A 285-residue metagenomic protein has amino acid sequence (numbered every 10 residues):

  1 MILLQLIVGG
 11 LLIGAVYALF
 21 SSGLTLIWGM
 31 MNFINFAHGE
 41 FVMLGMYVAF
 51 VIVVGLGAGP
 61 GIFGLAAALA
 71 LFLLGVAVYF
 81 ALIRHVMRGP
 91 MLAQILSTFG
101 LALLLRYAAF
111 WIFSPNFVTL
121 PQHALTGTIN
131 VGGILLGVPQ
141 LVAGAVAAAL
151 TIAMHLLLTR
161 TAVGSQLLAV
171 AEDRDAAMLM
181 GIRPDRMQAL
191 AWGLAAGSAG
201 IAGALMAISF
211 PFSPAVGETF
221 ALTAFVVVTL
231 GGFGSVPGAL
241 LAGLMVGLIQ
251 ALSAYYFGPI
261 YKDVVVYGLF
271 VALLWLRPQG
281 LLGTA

Functional and structural regions predicted by a protein language model:
M1-L19, V48, G59-F63, G89-L96 (+4 more regions): Membrane-interfacial amphipathic/re-entrant helices at transmembrane-helix boundaries
M1-V16, L157-G164, Q188-L230, G234 (+1 more regions): Inter-helical junctions in multi-pass inner-membrane proteins, predominant in energy-converting antiporter-like
L3-V54, A81-G89, A93, L190 (+1 more regions): Single transmembrane alpha-helix segments in multi-pass membrane proteins
I7, E40-L44, P60-L69, I95-S97 (+5 more regions): Hydrophobic alpha-helical transmembrane segments
I13, V131, L135-F212, V236-A242: Helix-loop-helix "hairpin" substructures at the membrane interface of multi-pass membrane proteins
G57-L101, A108, L241-V246, R277-P278: Alpha-helical transmembrane segments within multi-pass membrane transporters and channels
H85-V86, P90-R160, M187-L190, L252 (+3 more regions): Transmembrane helix-bundle core of multi-pass membrane transporters and related energy-transducing complexes
I112, E172-L179, R183-R186, F257-A285: Cytosolic-side transmembrane-helix boundaries in multi-pass membrane proteins
